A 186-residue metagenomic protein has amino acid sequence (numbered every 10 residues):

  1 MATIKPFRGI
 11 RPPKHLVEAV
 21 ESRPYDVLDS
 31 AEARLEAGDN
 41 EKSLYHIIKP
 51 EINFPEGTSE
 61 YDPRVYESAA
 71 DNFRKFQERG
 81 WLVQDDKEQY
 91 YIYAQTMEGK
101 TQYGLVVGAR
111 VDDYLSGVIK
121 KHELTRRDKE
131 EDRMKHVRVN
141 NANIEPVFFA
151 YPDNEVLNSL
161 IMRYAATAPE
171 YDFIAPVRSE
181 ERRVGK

Functional and structural regions predicted by a protein language model:
M1-R183: A cross-family signal for N-terminal binding/gating loops and helix N-caps that shape access to the active site
